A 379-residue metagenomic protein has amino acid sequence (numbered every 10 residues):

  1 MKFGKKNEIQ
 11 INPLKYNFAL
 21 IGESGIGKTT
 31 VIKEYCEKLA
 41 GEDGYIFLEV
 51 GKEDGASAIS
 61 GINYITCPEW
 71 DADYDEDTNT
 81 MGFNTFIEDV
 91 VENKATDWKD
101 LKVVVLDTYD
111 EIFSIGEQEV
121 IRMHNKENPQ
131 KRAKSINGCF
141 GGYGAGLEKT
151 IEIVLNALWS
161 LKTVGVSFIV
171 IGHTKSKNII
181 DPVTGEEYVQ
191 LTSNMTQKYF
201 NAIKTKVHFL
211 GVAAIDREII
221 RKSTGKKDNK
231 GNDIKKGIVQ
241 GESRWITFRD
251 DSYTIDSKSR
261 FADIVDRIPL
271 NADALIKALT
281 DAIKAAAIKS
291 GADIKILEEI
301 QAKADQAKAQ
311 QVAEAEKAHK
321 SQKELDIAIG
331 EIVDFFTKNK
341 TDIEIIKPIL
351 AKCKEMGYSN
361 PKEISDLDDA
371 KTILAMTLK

Functional and structural regions predicted by a protein language model:
K2-G22, I26, E37, I46 (+5 more regions): Interfaces that engage single-stranded nucleic acids at replication/repair/recombination sites
T29: Walker A/P-loop
E42-G44, V164-V166, T205-F209: Short glycine-/polar-rich loops that comprise or flank the Walker A/P-loop and associated switch/sensor motifs
G51-G55, Y109-E111, T174-N178, D216-I219 (+1 more regions): Conserved nucleotide-binding/hydrolysis micro-motifs of P-loop NTPases
A56-P129: Conserved nucleotide-sensing/catalytic segment adjacent to the nucleotide-binding pocket in NTP-handling enzymes
T108-K198: P-loop NTPase motor core
I180-A315: Conserved GTP-binding G-domain of TRAFAC-class P-loop NTPases and closely related GTPase folds
